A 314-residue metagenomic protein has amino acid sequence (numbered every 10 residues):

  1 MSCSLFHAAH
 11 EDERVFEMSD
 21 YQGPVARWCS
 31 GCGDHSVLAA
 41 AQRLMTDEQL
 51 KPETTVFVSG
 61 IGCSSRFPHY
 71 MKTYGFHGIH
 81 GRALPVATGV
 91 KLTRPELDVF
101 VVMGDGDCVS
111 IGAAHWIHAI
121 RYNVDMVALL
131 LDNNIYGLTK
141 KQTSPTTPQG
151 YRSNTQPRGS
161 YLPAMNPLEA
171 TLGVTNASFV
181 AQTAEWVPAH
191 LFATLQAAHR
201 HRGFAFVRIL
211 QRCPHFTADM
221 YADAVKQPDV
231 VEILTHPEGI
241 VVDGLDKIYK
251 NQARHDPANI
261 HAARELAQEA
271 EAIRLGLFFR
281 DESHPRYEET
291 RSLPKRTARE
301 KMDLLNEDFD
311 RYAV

Functional and structural regions predicted by a protein language model:
S2-R14, M18, G23-P24, C213-V314: Flexible, low-complexity linker and terminal segments
H10-I79: Active-site diphosphate/adenylate-binding microenvironment
G33, V37, R82-V86, P163-P167: Catalytic-loop motifs flanking and including active-site residues across diverse enzymes
A41-T46, T88-K91, Q196: Generic structural signal for well-ordered alpha-helical scaffold segments
L50-P52, T93-R94, A197-H199: Glycine-rich phosphate/diphosphate-binding loops that line cofactor/substrate pockets in enzymes
T55-F57, L97-V99, M126, G203-I209 (+1 more regions): Generic beta-sheet signal
I61-G137: Thiamine diphosphate
S110-M126, L131, I135-E265, A270-E271: Glycine-rich ThDP/TPP pyrophosphate-binding loop and its adjacent helix/strand module within ThDP-dependent enzymes
